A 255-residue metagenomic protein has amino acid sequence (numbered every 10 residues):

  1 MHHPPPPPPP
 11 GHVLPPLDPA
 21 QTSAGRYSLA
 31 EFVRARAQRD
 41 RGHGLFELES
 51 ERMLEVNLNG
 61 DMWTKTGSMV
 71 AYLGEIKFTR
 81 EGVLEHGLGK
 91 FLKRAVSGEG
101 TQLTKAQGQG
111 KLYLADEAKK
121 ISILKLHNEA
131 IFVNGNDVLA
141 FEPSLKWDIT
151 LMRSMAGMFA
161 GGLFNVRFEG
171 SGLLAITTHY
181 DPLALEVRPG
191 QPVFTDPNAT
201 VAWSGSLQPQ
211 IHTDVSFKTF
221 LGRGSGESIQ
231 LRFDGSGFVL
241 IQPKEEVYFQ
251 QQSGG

Functional and structural regions predicted by a protein language model:
H2-G255: Phosphate/adenylate-binding glycine loop and adjacent helical scaffold
